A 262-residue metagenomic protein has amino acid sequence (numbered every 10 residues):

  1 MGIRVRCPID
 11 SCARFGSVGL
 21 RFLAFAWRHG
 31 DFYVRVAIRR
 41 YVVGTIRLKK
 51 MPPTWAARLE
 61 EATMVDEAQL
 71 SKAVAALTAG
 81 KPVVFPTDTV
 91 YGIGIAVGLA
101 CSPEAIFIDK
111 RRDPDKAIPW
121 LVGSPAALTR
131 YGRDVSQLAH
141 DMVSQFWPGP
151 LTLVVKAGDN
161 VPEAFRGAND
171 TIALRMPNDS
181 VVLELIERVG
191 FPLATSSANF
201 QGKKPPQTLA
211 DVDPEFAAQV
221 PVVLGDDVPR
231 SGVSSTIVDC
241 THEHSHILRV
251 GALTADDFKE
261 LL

Functional and structural regions predicted by a protein language model:
M1-R14: Extreme N-terminal basic, low-complexity initiation segments that serve as generic localization/processing leaders
G2, G16-G19, G30, G44: Residue-identity detector for glycine
P8, L23, W27, R39 (+1 more regions): Short, low-complexity intrinsically disordered segments enriched in A/P/G/S/L with frequent Arg, especially at protein
S11, S17-G19, A26-R28, A56: Short polybasic linear motifs
G19-F22, V34-I38: Alpha-helical membrane-targeting segments
G30, V36-A37, P53-A57: Targeting/processing segments of secretory and organellar proteins
I46-L262: Active-site-adjacent structural elements in enzyme catalytic cores
